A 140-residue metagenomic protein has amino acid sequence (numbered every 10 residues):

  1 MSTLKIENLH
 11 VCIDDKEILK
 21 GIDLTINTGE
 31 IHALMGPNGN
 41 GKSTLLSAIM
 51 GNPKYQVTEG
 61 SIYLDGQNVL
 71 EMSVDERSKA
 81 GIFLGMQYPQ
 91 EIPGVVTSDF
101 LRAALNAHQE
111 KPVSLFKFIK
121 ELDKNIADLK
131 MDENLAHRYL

Functional and structural regions predicted by a protein language model:
L4-I6, L19-G21: Conserved structural motif at the start of ABC-family nucleotide-binding domains
H32-L34, L46: Short hydrophobic beta-strand immediately N-terminal to the Walker A/P-loop
A33, S78-Q87, D123, A127: ABC nucleotide-binding domain signature
M35-N40: The feature captures the beta-strand-to-loop junction immediately N-terminal to the Walker
M50: Helix-to-loop junction immediately C-terminal to a conserved catalytic motif
S61-R77: ABC ATPase NBD Q-loop/coupling interface
Q90-L140: ABC-family P-loop ATPase nucleotide-binding domains
